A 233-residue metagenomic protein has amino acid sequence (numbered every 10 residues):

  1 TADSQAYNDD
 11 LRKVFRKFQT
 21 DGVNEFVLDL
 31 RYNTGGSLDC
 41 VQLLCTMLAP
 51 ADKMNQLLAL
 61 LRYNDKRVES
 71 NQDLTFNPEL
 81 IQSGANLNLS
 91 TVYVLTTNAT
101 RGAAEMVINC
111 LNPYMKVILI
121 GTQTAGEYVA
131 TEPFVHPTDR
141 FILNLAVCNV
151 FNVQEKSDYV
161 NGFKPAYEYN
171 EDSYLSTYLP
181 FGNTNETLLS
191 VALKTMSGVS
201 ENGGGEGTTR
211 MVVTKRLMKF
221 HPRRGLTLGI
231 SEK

Functional and structural regions predicted by a protein language model:
T1-E25, N33-K233: C-terminal "post-core" interaction segments
